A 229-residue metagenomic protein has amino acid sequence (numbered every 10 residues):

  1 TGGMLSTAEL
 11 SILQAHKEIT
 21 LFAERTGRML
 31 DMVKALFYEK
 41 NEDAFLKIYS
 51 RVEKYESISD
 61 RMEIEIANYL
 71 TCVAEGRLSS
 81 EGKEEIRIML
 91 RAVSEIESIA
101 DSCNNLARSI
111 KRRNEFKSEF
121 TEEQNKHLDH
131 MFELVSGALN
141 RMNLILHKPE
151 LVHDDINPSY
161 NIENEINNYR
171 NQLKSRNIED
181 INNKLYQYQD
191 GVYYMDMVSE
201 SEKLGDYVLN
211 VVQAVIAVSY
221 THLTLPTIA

Functional and structural regions predicted by a protein language model:
T1-L223, A229: Cytosolic, long alpha-helical scaffolding segments
